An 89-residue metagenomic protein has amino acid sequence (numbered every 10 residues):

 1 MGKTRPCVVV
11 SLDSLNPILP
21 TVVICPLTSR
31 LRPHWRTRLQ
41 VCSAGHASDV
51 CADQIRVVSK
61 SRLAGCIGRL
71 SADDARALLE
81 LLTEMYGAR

Functional and structural regions predicted by a protein language model:
M1-R89: Conserved functional hotspots at enzyme active or ligand-binding sites that engage polyanionic ligands
